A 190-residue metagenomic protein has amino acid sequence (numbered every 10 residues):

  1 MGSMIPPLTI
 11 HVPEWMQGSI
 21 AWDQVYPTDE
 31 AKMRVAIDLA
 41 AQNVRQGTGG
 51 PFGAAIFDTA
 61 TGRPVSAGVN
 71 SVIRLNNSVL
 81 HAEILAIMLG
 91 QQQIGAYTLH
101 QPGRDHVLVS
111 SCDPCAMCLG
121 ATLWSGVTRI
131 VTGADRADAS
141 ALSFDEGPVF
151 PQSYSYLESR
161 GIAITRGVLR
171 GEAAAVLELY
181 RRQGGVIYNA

Functional and structural regions predicted by a protein language model:
M1-N43, R104, A121-A190: Zinc-dependent deaminase
R45-G49: Short loop/turn motifs at secondary-structure junctions and domain boundaries
F52-D58: Short beta-strand scaffold segments in enzyme catalytic cores
V65-S66: A structural microfeature
S71-L85: A short, polar/charged loop-to-alpha-helix boundary motif
H100-D113: Immediate flanking context of iron-sulfur cluster ligation sites
C112, A116-L119, W124: Conserved redox-active cysteine motifs that mediate thiol-disulfide chemistry, especially di-cysteine Cys-X(1-2)-Cys
